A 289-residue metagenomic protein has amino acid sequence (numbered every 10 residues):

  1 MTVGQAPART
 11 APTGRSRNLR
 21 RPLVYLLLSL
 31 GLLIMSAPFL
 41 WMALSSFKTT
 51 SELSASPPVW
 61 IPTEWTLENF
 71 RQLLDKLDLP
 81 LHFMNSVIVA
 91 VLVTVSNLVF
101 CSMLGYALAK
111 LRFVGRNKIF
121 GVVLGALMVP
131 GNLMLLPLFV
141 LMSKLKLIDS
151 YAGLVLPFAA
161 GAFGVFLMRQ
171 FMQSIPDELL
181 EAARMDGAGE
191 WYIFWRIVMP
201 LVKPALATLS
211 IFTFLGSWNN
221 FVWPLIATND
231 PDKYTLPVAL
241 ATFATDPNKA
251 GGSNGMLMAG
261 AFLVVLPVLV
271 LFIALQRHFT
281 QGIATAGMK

Functional and structural regions predicted by a protein language model:
M1-R17: Short, Lys/Arg-rich, polar N-terminal cytosolic tail immediately upstream of the first transmembrane signal-anchor
R20-K289: A structural signal for multi-pass alpha-helical bundles of membrane permease subunits that mediate small-molecule
